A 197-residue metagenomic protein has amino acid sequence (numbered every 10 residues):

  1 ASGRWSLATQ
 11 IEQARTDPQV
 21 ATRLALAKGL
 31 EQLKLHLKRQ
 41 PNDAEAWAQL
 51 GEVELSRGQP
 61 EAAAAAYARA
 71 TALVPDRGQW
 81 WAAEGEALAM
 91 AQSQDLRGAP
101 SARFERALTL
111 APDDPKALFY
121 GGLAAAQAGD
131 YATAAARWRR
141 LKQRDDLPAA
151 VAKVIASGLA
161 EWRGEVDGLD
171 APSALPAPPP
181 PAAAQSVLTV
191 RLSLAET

Functional and structural regions predicted by a protein language model:
A1-E31: Long, contiguous interaction/recruitment modules in multidomain scaffold/adaptor proteins
E12-Q19, A44, A48-A111: Alpha-helical adaptor scaffolds
R39, L73, L110, R144-L147: Structural marker of alpha-solenoid helical repeat scaffolds
Q49, A83-E84, Y120, V154 (+1 more regions): Canonical tetratricopeptide repeat
E52, E86, L123-A126, E161: Residue-level recognition of tetratricopeptide repeat
A91-L96, L159-A182: Alpha-helical linker/edge segments of TPR/alpha-solenoid repeat scaffolds and analogous pre-/post-domain helices
V190-T197: Short amphipathic, basic-aromatic surface patches that mediate peripheral association with negatively charged
